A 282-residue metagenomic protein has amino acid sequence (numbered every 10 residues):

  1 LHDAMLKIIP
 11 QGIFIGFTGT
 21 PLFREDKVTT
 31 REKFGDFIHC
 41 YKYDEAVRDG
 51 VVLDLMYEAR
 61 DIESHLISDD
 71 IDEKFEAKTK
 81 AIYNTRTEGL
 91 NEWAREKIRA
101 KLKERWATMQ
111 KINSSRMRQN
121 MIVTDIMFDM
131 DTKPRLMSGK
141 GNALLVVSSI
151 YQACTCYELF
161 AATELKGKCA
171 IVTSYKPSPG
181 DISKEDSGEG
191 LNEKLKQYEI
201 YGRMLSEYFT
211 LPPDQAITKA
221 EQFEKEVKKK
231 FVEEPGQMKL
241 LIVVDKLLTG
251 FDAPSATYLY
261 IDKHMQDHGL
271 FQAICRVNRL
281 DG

Functional and structural regions predicted by a protein language model:
H2, C40, N120-V123, E221-E224 (+1 more regions): Amphipathic alpha-helical transducer elements in NTP-driven molecular machines
H2-D26, G50, L145: Conserved helicase ATPase motor motifs in RecA-like P-loop NTPase domains
A4, L22-E25, D54, E63-L66 (+5 more regions): Flexible loop/turn segments at secondary-structure boundaries
I9-I13, I38, D49-L55, K140-G141 (+4 more regions): Short glycine-/polar-rich loops that comprise or flank the Walker A/P-loop and associated switch/sensor motifs
K27-K140, Y157-E164: Interdomain helical connector at the RecA1-RecA2 junction of SF1/SF2 helicase-like NTPases
N91-A94, K103-V243: Conserved C-terminal RecA-like helicase domain
L240-V243, L247-M265, G269-Q272, R276: A short beta-strand element within the Helicase C-terminal
R276-G282: Arginine/glycine-rich "motif VI" loop of SF2 helicases in the C-terminal RecA-like domain
